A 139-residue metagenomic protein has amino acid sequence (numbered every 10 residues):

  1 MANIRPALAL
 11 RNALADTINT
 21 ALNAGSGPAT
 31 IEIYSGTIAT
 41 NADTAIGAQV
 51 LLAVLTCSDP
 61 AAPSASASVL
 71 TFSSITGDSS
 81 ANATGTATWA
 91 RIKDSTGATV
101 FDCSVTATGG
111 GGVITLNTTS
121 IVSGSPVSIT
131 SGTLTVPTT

Functional and structural regions predicted by a protein language model:
M1-T88, D94-T139: Small cysteine-rich, disulfide-bonded extracellular modules of the LU/uPAR three-finger superfamily and closely related
